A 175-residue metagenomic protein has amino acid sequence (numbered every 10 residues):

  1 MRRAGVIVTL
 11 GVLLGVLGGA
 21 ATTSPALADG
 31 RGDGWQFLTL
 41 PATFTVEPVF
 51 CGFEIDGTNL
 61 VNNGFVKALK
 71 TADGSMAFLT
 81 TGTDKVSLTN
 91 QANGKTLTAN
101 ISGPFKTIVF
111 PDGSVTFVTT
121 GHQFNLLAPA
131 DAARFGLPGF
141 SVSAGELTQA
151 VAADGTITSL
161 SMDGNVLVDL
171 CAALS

Functional and structural regions predicted by a protein language model:
M1-T9: Bacterial N-terminal signal peptides that target proteins for export
R2, T23, N93: Single, functionally critical "micro-switch" positions that shape active/binding sites and transmembrane helices
R3, V16-L17, G82: Generic detector of short alpha-helix boundary/capping microenvironments and adjacent low-complexity segments
V8-A20: Bacterial N-terminal signal peptides
L17-W35: C-terminal region of N-terminal signal peptides and the immediate post-cleavage residues of exported proteins
D29-S175: Beta-strand-enriched cores of mature, soluble protein domains
